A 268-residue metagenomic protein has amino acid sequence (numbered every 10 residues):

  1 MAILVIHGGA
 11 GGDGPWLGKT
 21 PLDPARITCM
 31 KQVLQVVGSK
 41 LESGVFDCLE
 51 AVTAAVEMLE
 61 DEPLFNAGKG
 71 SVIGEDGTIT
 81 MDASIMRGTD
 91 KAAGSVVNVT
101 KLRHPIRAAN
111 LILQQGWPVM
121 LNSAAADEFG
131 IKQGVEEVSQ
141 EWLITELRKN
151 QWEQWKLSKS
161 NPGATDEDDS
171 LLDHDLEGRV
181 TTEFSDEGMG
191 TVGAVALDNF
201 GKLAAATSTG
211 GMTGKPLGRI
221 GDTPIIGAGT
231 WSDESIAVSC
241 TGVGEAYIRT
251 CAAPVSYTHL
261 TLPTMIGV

Functional and structural regions predicted by a protein language model:
M1-L260: Alpha/propeptide regions of enzymes that mature by internal proteolysis
H259-V268: Single conserved hydrophobic/aromatic residue that forms the stacking wall/gate of nucleotide- or nucleobase-binding
